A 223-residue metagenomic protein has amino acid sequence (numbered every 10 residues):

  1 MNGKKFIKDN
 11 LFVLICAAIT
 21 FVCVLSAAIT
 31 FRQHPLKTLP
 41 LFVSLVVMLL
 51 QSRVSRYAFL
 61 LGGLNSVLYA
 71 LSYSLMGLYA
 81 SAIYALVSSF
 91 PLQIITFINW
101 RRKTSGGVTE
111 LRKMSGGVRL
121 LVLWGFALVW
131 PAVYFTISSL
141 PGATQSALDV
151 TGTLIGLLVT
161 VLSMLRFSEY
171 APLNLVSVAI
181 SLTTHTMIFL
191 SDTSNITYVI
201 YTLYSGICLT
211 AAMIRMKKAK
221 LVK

Functional and structural regions predicted by a protein language model:
N2-S52, F90, N99-K223: Polytopic alpha-helical membrane-helix bundles and their juxtamembrane interface segments in multi-pass membrane
L36, F42-S74: Long, highly hydrophobic alpha-helical transmembrane signal-anchor segments
R56-Y57, Y79-A80, S168: Membrane-helix interface segments
L64-K103: Hydrophobic, ordered structural segments
